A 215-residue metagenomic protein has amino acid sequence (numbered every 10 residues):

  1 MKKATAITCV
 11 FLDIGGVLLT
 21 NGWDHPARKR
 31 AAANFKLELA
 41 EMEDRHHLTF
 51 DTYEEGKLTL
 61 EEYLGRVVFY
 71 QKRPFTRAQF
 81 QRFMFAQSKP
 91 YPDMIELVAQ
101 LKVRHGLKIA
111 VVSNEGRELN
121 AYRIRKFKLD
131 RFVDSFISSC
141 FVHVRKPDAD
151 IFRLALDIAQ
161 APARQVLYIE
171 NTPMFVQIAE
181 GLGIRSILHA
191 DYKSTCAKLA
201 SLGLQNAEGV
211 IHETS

Functional and structural regions predicted by a protein language model:
M1-A6, L12, G116-R117, A121-S215: Asp-based, Mg2+/Mn2+-dependent phosphohydrolase catalytic module
K2-R45: Active-site neighborhood of HAD-like aspartate-dependent phosphohydrolases
D13-G16, G56, L101, V111 (+2 more regions): Generic structural signal for small/hydrophobic residues in well-ordered secondary structure, especially within
P26-R30, L48, E62, R66 (+8 more regions): Alpha-helical elements of Rossmann-like donor-binding domains used by nucleotide-donor carbohydrate transfer enzymes
F35-H46, K72-R82, L204-I211: Short, surface-exposed acidic
D51-Q81: A metal-dependent, Asp-based hydrolase signature
F69, A78-A110, A121, A149: Short, acidic loop-to-helix structural element flanking the phosphoryl-transfer center in phosphate-processing enzymes
